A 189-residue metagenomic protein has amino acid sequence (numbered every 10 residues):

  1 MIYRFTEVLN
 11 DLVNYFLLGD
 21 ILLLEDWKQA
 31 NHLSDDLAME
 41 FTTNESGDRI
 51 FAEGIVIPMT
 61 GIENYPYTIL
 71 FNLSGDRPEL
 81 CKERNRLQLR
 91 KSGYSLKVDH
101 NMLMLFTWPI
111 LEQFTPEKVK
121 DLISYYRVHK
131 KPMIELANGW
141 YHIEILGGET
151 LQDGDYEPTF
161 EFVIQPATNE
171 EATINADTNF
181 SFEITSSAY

Functional and structural regions predicted by a protein language model:
M1-D99, Q152-Y189: Primarily secretory-pathway and cell-envelope proteins
M39, H129, I145-G148: Short glycine-rich, low-complexity/disordered patches
R84-L136: Extended, solvent-exposed segments with strong compositional bias
P109, G147-E149, P166-T168: Short, flexible loop/turn elements at secondary-structure junctions
Q113-F114, L151-D153: Eukaryotic short linear interaction motifs
K131, W140-H142, T159: Extracellular structured ligand-interaction cores
L136-I145, E149: A glycine-anchored, Pro-Gly-centered beta-turn/N-cap motif
